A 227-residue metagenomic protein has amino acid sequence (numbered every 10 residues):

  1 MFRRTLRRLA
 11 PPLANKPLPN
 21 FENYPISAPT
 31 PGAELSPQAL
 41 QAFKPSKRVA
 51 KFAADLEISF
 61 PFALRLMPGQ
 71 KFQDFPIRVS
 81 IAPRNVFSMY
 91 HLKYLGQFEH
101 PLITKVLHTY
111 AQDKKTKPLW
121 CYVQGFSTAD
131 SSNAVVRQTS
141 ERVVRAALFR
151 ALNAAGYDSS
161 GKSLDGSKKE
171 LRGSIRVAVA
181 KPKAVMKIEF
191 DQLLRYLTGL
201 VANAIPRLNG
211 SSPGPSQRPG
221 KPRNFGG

Functional and structural regions predicted by a protein language model:
F2-G227: Positively charged, solvent-exposed patches that mediate nucleic-acid binding
